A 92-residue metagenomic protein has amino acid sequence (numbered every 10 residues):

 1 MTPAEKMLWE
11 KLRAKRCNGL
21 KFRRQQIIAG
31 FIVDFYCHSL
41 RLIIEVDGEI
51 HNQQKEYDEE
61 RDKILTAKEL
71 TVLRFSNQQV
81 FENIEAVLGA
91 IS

Functional and structural regions predicted by a protein language model:
M1, R23-S92: Basic, amphipathic alpha-helical patches used to engage nucleic acids or provide basic targeting signals, exemplified
M1-K21, A67: Solvent-exposed, charged helical/coil patches that constitute nucleic-acid or partner-interaction surfaces
